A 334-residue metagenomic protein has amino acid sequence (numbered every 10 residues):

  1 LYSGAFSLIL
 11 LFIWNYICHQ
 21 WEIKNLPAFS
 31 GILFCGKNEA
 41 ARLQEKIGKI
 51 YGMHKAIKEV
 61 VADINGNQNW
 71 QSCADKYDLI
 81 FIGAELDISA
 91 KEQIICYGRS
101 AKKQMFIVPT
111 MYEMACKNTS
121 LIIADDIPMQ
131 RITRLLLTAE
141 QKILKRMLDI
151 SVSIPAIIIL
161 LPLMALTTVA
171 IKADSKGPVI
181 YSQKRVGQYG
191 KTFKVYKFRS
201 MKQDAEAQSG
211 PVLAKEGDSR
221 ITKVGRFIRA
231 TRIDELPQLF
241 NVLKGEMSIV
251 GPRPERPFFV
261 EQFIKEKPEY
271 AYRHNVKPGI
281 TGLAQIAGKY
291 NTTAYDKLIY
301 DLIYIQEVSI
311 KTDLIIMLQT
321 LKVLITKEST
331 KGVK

Functional and structural regions predicted by a protein language model:
L1-N25: Transmembrane alpha-helices and immediately adjacent membrane-cytoplasm interface residues in multi-pass integral
Y16-L161, G332: N-terminal hydrophobic signal-anchor/signal peptide
Y112-E113, T119, Y181-R220, T281-I299: Short, glycine-rich, amphipathic interfacial segments at transmembrane boundaries or analogous
Q141-D204, N241, I310, I316-K334: A hydrophobic, helix-centered structural microdomain
A214-K277, I316-L324: A short, structured surface patch at a secondary-structure boundary
K244, F258, E269-K334: C-terminal terminal-structure detector
